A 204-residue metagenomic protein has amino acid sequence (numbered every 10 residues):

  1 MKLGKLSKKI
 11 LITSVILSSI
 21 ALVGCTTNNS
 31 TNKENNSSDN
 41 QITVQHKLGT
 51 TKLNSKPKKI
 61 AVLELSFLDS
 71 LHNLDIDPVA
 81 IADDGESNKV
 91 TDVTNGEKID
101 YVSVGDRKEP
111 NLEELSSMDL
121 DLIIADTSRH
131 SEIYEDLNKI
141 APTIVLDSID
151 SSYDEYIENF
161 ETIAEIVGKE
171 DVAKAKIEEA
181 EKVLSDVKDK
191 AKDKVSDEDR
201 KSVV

Functional and structural regions predicted by a protein language model:
K2-I12, V23-S66, D171-R200: Bacterial Sec-exported substrate-binding components of ABC uptake systems
K52, D75, D119: Conserved functional loop/turn residues at catalytic and ligand-binding sites
V62, I81, D106, A125 (+1 more regions): Short beta-strand and adjacent tight-turn residues that come in two discontinuous sequence segments and form the edges
E64-F67, S128-H130: Short, polar loop motifs at secondary-structure junctions
L65-E114: A short, structured surface patch at a secondary-structure boundary
D83-S87, S128-H130, S148-S152: Short, acidic/turn-prone active-site loops that include or flank metal/cofactor- and phosphate-binding residues
D119-I124, P142: Proline-aspartate-enriched helix->loop->beta-strand connector
I133-K201: Extracytoplasmic substrate-binding proteins
